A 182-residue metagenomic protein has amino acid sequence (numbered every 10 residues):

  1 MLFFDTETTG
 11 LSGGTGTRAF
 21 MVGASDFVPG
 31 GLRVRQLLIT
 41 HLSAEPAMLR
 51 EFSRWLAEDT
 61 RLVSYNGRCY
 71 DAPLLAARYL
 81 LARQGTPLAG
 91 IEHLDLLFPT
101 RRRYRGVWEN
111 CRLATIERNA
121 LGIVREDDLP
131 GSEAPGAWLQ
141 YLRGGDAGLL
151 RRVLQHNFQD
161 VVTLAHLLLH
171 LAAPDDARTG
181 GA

Functional and structural regions predicted by a protein language model:
M1-T17: Entry/capping segment at the start of metal-dependent catalytic domains with acidic active-site entry clusters
D5-E7, D71, D95, D160: Acidic active-site catalytic centers that drive phospho-/nucleotidyl reactions and related ester hydrolyses
T8, R35-I39, L149: Surface-exposed cleft-lining segments at the edges of enzyme active sites
G10, S64-Y65, V124: Short beta-strand->loop
R18-G30: Short conserved beta-strand segments at catalytic cores or DNA/RNA-binding microdomains of nucleic-acid binding
L32-A120: Conserved DEDDh/DEDDy metal-dependent 3′-5′ exonuclease domain
L113-G181: Acidic, Mg2+-coordinating catalytic module of metal-dependent nucleases/exonucleases that use a two-metal-ion mechanism
